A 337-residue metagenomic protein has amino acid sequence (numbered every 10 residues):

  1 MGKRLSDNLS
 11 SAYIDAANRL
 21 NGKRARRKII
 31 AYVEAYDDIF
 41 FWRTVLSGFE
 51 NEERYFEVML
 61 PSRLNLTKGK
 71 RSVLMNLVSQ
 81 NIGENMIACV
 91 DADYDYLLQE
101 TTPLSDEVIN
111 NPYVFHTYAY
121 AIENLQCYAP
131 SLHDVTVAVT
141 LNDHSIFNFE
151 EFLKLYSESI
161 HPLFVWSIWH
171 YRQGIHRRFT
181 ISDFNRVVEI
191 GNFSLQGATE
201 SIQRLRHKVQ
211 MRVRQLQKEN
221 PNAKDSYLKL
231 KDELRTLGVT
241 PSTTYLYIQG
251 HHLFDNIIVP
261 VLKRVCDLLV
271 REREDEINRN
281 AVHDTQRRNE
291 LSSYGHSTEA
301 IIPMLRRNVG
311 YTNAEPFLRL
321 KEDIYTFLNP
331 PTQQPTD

Functional and structural regions predicted by a protein language model:
M1-D337: Acidic, divalent-metal-binding catalytic cores of TOPRIM and closely related two-metal-ion phosphodiester/pyrophosphate
